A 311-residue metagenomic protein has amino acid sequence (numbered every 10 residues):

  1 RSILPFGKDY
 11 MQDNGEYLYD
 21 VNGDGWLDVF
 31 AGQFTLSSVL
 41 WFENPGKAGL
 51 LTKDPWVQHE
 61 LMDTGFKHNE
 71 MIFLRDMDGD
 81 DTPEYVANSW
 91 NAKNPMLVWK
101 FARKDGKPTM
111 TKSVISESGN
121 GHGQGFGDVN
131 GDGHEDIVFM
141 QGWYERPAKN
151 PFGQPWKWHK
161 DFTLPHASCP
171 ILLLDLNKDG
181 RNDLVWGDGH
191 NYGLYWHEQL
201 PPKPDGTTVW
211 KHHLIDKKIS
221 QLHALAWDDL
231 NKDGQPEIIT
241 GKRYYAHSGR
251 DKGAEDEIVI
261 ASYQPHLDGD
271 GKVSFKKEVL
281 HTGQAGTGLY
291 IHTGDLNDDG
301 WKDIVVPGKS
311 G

Functional and structural regions predicted by a protein language model:
R1-G311: Beta-propeller-forming repeat regions
